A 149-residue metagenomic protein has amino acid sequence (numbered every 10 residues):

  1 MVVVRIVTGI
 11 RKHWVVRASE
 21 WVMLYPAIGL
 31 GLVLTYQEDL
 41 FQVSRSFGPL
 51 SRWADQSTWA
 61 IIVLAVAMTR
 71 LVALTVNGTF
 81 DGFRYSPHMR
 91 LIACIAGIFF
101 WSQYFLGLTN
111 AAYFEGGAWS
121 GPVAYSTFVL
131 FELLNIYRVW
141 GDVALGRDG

Functional and structural regions predicted by a protein language model:
M1-I28: Cytosolic juxtamembrane helix and N-cap/initiation of the first transmembrane helix
A18-T35, I62-A65, I95-Q103, L130-F131: Alpha-helical transmembrane segments of multi-pass integral membrane proteins
L24-W59: Hydrophobic transmembrane helix segments
Q37-L40, T69-F80, Y104-N110: Membrane-helix exit/interface motif
D55-V72: Generic alpha-helical transmembrane segments
V72-G97: Loop-to-transmembrane helix junctions at the membrane interface
S102-V123: Membrane-helix boundary connector in multi-pass membrane proteins
F128-D148: Membrane-water interface at the C-terminal end of transmembrane alpha helices
